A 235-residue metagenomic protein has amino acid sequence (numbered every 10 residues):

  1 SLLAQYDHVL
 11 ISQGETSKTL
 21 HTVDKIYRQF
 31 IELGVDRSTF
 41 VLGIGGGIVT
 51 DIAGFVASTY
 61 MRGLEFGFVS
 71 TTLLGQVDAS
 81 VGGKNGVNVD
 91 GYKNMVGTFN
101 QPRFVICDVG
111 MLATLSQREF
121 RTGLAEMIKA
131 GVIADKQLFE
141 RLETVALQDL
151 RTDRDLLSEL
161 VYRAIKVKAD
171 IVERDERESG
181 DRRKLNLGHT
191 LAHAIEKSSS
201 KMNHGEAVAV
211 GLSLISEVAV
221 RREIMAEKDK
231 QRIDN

Functional and structural regions predicted by a protein language model:
S1-F40: ATP/NTP phosphate-donor binding region
Q13-G14, I44-G46, L187-G188: Glycine-rich beta-strand-to-loop/alpha-helix junction loops that act as flexible
Y27-I44, D51-F68: Non-catalytic interfacial helical region
I44-G46, S70, N203-A207: Active-site nucleophile and cofactor-binding loops and adjacent substrate-binding regions of central metabolic enzymes
I48-F55, Q76-V77, A194: Short glycine/serine/threonine-rich phosphate/pyrophosphate-binding segments that cradle anionic phosphate groups
F55-Q148: A glycine/threonine-rich phosphate-anchoring loop and its flanking beta-alpha core in nucleotide/phosphate-binding
R141, V145-N235: Active-site segments that bind and position negatively charged phosphate/pyrophosphate groups
